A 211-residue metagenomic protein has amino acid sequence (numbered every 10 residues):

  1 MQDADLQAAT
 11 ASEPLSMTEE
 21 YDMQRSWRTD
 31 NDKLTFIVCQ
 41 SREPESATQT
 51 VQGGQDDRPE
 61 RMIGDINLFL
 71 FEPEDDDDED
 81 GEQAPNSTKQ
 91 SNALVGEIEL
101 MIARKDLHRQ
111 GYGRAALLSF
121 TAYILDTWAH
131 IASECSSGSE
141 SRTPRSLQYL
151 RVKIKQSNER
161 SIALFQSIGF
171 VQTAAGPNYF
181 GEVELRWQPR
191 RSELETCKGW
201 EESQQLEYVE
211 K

Functional and structural regions predicted by a protein language model:
M1-D106, H130-E134, T173-K211: GNAT-family acyltransferases
T18-Y21, L118, E159, A163: Amphipathic alpha-helical interface elements that mediate macromolecular binding in regulatory proteins
K105-H108, S157: Glycine-/small-residue-rich active-site loops that bind phosphorylated ligands and cofactors
L107, G111-F120: Conserved acetyl-CoA pyrophosphate-binding loop and the N-cap/start of the following alpha-helix in GNAT-like
R114, E134-S146, K155-A174: Conserved active-site alpha-helix within GNAT-family acetyltransferase domains
L117-A129, Q166: A conserved short alpha-helix in the GNAT/GCN5 acetyltransferase fold that borders and helps form the acetyl-CoA
